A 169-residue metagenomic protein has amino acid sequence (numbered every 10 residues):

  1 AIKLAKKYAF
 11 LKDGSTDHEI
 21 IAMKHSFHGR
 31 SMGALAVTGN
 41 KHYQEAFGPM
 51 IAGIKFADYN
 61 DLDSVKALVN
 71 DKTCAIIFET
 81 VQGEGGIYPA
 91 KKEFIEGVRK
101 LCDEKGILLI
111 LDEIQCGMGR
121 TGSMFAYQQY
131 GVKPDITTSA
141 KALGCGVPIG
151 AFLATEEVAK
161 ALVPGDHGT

Functional and structural regions predicted by a protein language model:
I2-T169: Conserved N-terminal phosphate-binding loop of PLP-dependent enzymes in the Aspartate aminotransferase
